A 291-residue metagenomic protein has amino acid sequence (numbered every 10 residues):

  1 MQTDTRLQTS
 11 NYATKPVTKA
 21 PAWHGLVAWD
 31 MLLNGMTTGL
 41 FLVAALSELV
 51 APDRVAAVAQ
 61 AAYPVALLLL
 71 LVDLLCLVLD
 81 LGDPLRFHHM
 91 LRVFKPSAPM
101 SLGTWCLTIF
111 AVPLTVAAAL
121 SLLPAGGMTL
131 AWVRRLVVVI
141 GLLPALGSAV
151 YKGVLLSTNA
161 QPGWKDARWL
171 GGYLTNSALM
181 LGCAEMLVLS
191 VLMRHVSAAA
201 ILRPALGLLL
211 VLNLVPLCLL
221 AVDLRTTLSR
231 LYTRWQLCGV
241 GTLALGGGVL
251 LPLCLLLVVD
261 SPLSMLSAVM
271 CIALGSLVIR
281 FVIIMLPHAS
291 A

Functional and structural regions predicted by a protein language model:
M1-D53, F281, L286-S290: N-terminal signal-anchor module of multipass membrane proteins
Q2-T5, T9-K15, A57-Q60, P64 (+2 more regions): N-proximal short alpha-helices
P16-A20, A62, G163, S261: Helix-boundary and loop/linker segments of multi-pass membrane transporters
G25, W29-M36, E48-V55, F94-A98 (+4 more regions): Long, contiguous internal "core" modules enriched in hydrophobic/ aromatic residues
L40-C106: Membrane helical hairpin/interfacial module
C76, L102, M180, V278-P287: Juxtamembrane membrane-interface segments at transmembrane alpha-helix termini
V78-G82, L219-L228, I283-A291: A cytosolic-side transmembrane-helix exit/cap motif
